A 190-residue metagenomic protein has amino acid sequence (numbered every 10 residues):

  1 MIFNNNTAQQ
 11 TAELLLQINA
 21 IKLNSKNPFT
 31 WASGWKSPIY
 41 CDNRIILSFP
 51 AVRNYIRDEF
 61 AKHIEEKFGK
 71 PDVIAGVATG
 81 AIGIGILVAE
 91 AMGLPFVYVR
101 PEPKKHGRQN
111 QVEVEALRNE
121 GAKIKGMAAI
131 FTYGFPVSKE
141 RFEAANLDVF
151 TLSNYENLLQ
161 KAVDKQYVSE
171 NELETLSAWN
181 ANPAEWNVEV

Functional and structural regions predicted by a protein language model:
M1-F68: Active-site-facing substrate-recognition patch
I2-Q17, E120-V190: PRPP-dependent phosphoribosyltransferase catalytic core
K26, V99-P101, L152: Conserved beta-strand termini and adjacent loop/short-helix elements that scaffold enzyme active sites in alpha/beta
K67-D72, E115-R118: Short helix-loop-beta connector
G69-A78, A128: Short glycine-rich phosphate-binding loop at a beta-alpha junction
I74-A75, V97, K125, F150: Structural detector of well-ordered beta-strand residues that form the stable sheet scaffold of enzyme domains
I82: Portal/gating segments that form or line small-molecule/metal binding sites
G85-R118: Short, glycine/charge-rich flexible loops or terminal/linker lids adjacent to PRPP-binding catalytic cores
